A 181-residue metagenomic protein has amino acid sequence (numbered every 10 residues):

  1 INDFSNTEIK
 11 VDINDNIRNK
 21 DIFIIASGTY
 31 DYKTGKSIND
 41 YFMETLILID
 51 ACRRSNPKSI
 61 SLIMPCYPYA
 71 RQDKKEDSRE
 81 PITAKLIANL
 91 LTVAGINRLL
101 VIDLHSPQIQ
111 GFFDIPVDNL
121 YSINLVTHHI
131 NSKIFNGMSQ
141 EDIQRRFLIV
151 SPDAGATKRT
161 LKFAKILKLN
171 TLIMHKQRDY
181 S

Functional and structural regions predicted by a protein language model:
I1-S181: PRPP-associated nucleotide enzymes
